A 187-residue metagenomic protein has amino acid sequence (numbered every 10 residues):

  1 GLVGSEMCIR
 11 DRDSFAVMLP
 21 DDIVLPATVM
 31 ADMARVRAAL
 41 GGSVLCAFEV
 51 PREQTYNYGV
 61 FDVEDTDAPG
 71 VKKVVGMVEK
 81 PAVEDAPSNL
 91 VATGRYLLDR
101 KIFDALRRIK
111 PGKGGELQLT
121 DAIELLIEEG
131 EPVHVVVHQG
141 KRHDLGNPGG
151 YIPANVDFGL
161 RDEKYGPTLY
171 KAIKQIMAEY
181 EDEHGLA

Functional and structural regions predicted by a protein language model:
G1-C8: Single conserved hydrophobic/aromatic residue that forms the stacking wall/gate of nucleotide- or nucleobase-binding
S5, A31, D121: Short, contiguous clusters of charged residues that form electrostatic/catalytic patches at enzyme active sites, used
M7, E49-E53, E124-L125: Short linear motifs in intrinsically disordered
F15: Short aromatic/hydrophobic "clamp" motif used to bind/position activated sugar donors
M18-P20: Active-site acidic Asp-centered loop
V24-A105, I109, K113: Conserved core of the sugar-phosphate nucleotidyltransferase
R37-A38, L98-A187: Terminal amphipathic alpha-helical/low-complexity segments used for targeting or macromolecular assembly
